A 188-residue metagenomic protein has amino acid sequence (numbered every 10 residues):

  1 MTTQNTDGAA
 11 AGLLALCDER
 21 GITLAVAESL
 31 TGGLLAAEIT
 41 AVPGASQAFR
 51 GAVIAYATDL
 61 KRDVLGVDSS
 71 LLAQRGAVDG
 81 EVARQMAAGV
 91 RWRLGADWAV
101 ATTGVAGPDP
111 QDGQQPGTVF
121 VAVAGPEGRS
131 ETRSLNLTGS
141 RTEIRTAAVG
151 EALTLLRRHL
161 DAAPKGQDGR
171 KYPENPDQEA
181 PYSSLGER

Functional and structural regions predicted by a protein language model:
M1-R188: Short alpha-helical segments enriched in small residues
